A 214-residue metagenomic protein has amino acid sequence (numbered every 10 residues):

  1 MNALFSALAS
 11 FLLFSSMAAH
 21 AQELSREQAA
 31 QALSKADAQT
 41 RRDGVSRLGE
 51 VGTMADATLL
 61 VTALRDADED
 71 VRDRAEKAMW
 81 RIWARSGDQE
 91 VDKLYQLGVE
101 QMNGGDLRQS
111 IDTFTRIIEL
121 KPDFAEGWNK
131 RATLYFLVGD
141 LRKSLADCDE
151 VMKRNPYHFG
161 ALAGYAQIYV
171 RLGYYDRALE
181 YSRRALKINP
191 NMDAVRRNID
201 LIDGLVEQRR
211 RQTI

Functional and structural regions predicted by a protein language model:
Q22-A32, T53-L64, D88-Y95: Amphipathic alpha-helical scaffolding segments comprising HEAT/armadillo-like alpha-solenoid repeats
A38, V91, A125-E126, L141 (+2 more regions): Helix-start (N-cap) detector for alpha-helical repeat units in TPR-like alpha-solenoids, especially tetratricopeptide
L179-I214: Terminal, low-structured helical/coil segments at or just beyond the last alpha-helical repeat
